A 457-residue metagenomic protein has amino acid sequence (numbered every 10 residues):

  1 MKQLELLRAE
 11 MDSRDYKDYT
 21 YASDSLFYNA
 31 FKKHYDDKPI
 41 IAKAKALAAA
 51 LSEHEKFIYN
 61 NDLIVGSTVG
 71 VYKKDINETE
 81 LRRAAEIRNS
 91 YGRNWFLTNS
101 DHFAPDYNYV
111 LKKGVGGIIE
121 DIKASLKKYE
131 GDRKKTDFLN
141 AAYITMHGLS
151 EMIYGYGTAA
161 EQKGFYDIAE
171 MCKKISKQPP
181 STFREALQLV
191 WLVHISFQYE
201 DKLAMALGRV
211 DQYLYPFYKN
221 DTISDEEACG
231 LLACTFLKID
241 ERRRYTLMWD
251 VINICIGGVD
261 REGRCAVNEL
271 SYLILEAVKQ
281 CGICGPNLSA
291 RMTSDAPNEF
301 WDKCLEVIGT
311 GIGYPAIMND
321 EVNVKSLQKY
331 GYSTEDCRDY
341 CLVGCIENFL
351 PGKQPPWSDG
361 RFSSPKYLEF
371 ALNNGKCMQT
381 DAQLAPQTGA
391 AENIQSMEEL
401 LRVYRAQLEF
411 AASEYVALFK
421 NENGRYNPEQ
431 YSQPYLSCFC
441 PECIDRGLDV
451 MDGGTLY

Functional and structural regions predicted by a protein language model:
M1-A142, G164-Y457: Conserved catalytic cores of very large enzyme subunits
A142-T145, I153: Low-complexity, highly charged intrinsically disordered N-terminal segments that act as targeting/localization
G148: Short, motif-level signal for alpha-helix interfacial/capping segments enriched in acidic residues and aromatics/proline
E151, G155-T158: Extended, non-transmembrane alpha-helical coiled-coils
